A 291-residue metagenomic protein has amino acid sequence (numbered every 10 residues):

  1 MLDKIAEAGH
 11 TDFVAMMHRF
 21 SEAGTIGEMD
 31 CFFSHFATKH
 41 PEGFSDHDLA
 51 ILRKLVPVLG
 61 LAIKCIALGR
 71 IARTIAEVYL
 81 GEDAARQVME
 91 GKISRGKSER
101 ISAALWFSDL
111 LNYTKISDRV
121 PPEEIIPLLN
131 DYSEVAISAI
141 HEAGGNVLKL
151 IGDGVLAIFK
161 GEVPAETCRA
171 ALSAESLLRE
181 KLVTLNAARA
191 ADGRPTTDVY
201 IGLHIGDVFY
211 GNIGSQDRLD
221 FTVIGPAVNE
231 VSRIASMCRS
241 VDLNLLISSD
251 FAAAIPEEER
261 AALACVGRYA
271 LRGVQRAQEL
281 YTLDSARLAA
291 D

Functional and structural regions predicted by a protein language model:
M1-C31: Helix-to-coil/beta transition segments that act as allosteric "coupling" elements at the rims of sensory or catalytic
F20-R53: Regulatory loop-to-helix N-cap segments in sensory/regulatory domains that couple ligand/signal detection
D46, E166, L219-T222, E230 (+2 more regions): Catalytic cores and conserved motifs of cyclic dinucleotide signaling enzymes
D46-R100: Regulatory cytosolic signal-relay segments
S94-S173: Catalytic NTP-binding/metal-coordinating core of nucleotidyl cyclase/transferase enzymes
L105, V155, V199-I205, L280: A structural signal for short, well-ordered beta-strand segments
N130-G144, G161-I201, I205, P226-R239 (+1 more regions): Alpha-helical scaffold within the catalytic cores of cyclic-nucleotide enzymes
V208, M237-D291: Cytosolic regulatory/linker segments at or just downstream of nucleotide-handling modules in signal-transduction
